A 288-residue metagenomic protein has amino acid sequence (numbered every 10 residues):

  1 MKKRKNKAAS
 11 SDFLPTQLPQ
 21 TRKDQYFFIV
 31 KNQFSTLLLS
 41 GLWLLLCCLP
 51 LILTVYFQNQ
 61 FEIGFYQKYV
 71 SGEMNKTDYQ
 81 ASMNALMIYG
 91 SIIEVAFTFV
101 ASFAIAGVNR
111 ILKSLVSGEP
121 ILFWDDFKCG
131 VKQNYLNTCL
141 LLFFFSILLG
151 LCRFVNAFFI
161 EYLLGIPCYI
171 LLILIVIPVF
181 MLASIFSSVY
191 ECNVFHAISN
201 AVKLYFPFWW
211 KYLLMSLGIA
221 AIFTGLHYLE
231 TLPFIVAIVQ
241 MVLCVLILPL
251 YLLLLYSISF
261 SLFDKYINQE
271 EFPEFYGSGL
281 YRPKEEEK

Functional and structural regions predicted by a protein language model:
M1-R153, M181, F186-H227, V236-V239 (+1 more regions): Helix-coil boundary and N-terminal low-complexity module in membrane systems
M87-E94, Y162-I173: Loop-to-helix entry region at the N-terminal start of transmembrane alpha-helices in multi-pass membrane transporters
V155-C168, L232-V239: Membrane-interfacial helix-loop-helix connectors in multipass membrane proteins
G165-S187: Histidine/lysine/aspartate-rich catalytic loop segments that bind and position anionic ligands
